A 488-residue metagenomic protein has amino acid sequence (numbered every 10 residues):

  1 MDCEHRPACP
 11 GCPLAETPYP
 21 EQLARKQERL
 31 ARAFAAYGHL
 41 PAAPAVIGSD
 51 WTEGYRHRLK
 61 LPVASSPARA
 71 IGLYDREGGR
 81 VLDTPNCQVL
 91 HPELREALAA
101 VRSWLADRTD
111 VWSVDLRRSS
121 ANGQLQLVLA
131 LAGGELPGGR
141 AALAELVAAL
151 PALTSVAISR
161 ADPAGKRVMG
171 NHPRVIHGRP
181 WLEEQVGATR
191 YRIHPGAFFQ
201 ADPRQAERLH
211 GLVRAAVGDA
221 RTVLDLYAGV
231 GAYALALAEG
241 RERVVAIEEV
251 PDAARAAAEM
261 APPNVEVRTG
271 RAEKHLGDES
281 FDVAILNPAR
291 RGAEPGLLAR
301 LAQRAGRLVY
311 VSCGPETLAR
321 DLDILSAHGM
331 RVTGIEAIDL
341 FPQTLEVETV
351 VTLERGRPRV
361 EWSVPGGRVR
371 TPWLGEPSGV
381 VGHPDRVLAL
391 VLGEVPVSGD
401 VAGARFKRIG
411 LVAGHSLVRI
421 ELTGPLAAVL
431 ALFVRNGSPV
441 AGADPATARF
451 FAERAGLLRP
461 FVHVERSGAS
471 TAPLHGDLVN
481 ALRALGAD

Functional and structural regions predicted by a protein language model:
A8-V111, S120-N122, L136: Extended interfacial segments that mediate partner engagement and assembly in macromolecular machines
R56-R58, E346-V350, H415, V462-V464: Short hydrophobic/aromatic beta-strand or adjacent loop that forms the aromatic wall/cage of a ligand/substrate-binding
N122-A132, R190-H194: Short, aliphatic-rich beta-strand segments
G138-A148, A152-R357: Rossmann-like S-adenosyl-L-methionine
P180-A188, G399, E465-A469: Short acidic-hydrophobic surface loop/beta-edge motif
R357-V369, A402, K407-R408, V434-D488: Pseudouridine synthases involved in rRNA/tRNA modification
P358-V369, W373-L417, A431, S470-P473: Glycine- and acidic-residue-rich catalytic/RNA-contacting loop of pseudouridine synthases
P425-V434: Short beta-strand segments enriched for Tyr within beta-sheet-rich domains, predominantly fibronectin type III
